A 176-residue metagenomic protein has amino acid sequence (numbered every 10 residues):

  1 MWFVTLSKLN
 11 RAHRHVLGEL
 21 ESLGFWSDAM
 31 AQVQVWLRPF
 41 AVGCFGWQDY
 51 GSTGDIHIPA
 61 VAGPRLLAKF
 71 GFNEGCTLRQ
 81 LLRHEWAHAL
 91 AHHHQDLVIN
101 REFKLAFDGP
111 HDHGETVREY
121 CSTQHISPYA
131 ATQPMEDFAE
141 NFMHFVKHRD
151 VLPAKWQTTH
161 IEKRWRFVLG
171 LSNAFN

Functional and structural regions predicted by a protein language model:
M1-G63, F72-G75: Auxiliary, metal-adjacent structural segments of Zn-dependent hydrolase domains
L6, Y129-N176: Pan-zinc metallopeptidase signature
L9-A12, G75, R79, R83 (+2 more regions): Hydrophobic (often cysteine-bearing) scaffold residues that line and stabilize catalytic clefts of nucleotide/cofactor
G24, A89-H94, V98, V146-D150 (+1 more regions): A generic secondary-structure signal for well-formed alpha-helical elements
L66-A68: A broadly used, surface-exposed interaction patch
C76, Q80, H92-C121: Post-HEXXH active-site segment of zinc metalloproteases
Q80-H93, A139: Active-site recognition of the HExxH zinc-binding catalytic motif
C121-P128: Flexible glycine/proline-enriched surface loops and loop-helix/loop-strand junctions
